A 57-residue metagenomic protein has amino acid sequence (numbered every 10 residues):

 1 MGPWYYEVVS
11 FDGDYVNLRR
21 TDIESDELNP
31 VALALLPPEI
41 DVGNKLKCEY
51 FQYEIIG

Functional and structural regions predicted by a protein language model:
M1-G13: Structural detector for short beta-strands of small beta-barrel domains
P3-Y5, L28-P30, K45: Well-ordered beta-strand positions in beta-sheet-rich domains
D14-R19: Short aromatic-glycine-enriched beta-strand elements
D26-P38: Beta-strand/loop nucleic-acid-binding surfaces
L35-C48: Short nucleic-acid-contacting surface segments enriched for D/E, G, S/T with interspersed K/R
F51-G57: Short, Lys/Arg- and Gly-enriched loop/turn segments at beta-strand edges
